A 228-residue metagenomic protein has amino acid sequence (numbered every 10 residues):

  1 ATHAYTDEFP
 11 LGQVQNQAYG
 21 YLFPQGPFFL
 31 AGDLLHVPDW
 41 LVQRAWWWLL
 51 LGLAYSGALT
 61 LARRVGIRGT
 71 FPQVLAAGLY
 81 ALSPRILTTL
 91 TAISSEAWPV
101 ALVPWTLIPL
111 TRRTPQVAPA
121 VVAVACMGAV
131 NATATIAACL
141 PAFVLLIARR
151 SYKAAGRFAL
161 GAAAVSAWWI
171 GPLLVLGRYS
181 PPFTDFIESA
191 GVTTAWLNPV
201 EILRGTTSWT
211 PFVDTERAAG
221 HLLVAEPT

Functional and structural regions predicted by a protein language model:
A1-Y55, G78-A101, T193-E216: Membrane-interface coil-to-helix junctions
T2-F9, G161, V165-T228: Periplasmic/ER-lumenal interhelical loops and adjacent helix-loop junctions in multi-pass membrane proteins
Q17, V100-L102, A148-R150, Y179 (+1 more regions): Alpha-helix boundary/interfacial micro-motifs
L30, P104-W105, E188-S189: Glycine-rich loops and low-complexity Gly/Arg-rich segments that provide flexible linkers or classic glycine-based
W47-V65, G69-R149, A155-L173: Membrane-embedded helix bundles of polyisoprenyl
